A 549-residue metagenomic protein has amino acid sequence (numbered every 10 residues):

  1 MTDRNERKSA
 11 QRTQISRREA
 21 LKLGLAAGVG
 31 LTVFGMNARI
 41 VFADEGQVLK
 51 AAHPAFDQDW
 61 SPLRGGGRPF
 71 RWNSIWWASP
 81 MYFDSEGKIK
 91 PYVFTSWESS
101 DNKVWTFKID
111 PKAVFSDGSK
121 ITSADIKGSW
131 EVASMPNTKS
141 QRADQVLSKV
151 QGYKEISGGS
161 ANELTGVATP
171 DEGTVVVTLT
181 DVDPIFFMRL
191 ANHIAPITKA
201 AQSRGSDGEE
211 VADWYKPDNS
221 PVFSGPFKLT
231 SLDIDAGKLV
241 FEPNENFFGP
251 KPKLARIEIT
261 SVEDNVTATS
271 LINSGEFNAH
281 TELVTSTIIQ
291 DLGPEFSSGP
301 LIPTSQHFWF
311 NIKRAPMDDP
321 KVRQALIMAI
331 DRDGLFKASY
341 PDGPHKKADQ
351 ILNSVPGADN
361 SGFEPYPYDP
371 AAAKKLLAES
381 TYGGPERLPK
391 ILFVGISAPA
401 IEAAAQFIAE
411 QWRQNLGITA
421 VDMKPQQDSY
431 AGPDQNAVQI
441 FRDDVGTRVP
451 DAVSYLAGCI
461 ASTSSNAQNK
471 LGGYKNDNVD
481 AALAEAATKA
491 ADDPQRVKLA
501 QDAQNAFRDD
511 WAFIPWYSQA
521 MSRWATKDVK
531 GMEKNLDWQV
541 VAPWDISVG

Functional and structural regions predicted by a protein language model:
M1-E19, A26-G30, F42: N-terminal secretory signal peptides
A52-D101, E131, S220-S224: N-terminal lobe/hinge region of extracytoplasmic solute-binding protein
D84-K88, D183-P252, R256, V266 (+1 more regions): Gly/Pro-rich hinge or "lid" segments in bacterial periplasmic/extracellular proteins
T106, A168, F336, I418-A431 (+2 more regions): Extracytoplasmic/peripheral linker and loop segments enriched in polar/acidic and small residues with frequent Thr/Pro
V132, Y215, P243-Q290: Ligand-site clamp/hinge motif
Q141-R204: Surface-exposed binding/hinge segments that line and control ligand-binding clefts or catalytic entry sites
G343-S380, S397-A403: Structural transition elements
R523-G549: Long beta-strand-rich cores associated with HINT superfamily self-processing modules
